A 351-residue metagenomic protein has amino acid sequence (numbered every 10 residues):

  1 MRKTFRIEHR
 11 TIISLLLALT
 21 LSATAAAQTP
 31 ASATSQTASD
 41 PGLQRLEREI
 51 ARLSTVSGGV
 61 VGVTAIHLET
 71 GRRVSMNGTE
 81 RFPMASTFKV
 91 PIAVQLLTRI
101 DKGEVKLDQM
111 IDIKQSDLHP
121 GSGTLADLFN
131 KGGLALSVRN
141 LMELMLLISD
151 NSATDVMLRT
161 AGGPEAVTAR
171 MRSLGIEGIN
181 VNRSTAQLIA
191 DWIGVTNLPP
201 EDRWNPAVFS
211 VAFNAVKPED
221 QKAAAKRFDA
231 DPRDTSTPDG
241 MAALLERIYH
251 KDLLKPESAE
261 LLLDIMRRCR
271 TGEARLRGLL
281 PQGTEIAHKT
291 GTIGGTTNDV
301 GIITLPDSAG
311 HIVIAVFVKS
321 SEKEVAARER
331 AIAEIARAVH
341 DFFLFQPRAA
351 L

Functional and structural regions predicted by a protein language model:
M1-H9: N-terminal secretory signal peptides that target proteins for export/translocation
R2-K3, T24-P30: N-terminal acidic, proline/glycine-rich, low-complexity intrinsically disordered segments
T11-T24: Bacterial N-terminal signal peptides
T29-E49, L53, K226, A230-L351: Structured C-terminal helix/loop/strand segments within mature extracytoplasmic catalytic/sensor domains
A31-I193: Active-site-adjacent loops and short helices of periplasmic peptidoglycan-processing enzymes
R72, L128-N130, A223-K226, V316-V318: A short small-residue
P83, G178-L254: Active-site-proximal helix/loop microenvironment of the serine DD-peptidase/beta-lactamase transpeptidase fold
